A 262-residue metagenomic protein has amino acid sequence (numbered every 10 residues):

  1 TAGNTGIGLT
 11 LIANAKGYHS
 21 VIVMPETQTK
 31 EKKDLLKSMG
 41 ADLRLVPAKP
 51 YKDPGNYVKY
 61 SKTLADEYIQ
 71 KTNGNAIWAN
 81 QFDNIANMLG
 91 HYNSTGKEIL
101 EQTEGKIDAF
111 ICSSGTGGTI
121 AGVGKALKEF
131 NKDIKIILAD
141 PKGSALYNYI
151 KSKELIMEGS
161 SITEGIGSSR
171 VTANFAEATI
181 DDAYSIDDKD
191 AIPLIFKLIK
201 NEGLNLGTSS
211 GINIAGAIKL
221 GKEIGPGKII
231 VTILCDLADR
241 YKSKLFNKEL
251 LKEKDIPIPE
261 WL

Functional and structural regions predicted by a protein language model:
G3, A13, L36, A79 (+8 more regions): Buried hydrophobic positions in well-ordered alpha/beta secondary-structure cores of metabolic enzymes
T5-D66, K142, L146-E154, V171-T172 (+1 more regions): Active-site-proximal loop->helix
G6-H19, K37-M39, G122-N131, A215-G225: Alpha-helix C-terminal capping segments
V23, V46, Q81, I137-A139 (+1 more regions): Generic beta-sheet signal
V58-I69, E129-T208, L245-L262: Active-site/ligand-binding loops adjacent to catalytic centers
I69-S114, V123, E177, D181 (+1 more regions): Active-site/ligand-binding-proximal alpha/beta "capping" segment
F82-A86, G115-G118, D140-A145, R170 (+3 more regions): Glycine-rich beta-alpha junction loops
A215-L262: Phosphate-binding loop/pocket of nucleotide- and phosphate-handling active sites
